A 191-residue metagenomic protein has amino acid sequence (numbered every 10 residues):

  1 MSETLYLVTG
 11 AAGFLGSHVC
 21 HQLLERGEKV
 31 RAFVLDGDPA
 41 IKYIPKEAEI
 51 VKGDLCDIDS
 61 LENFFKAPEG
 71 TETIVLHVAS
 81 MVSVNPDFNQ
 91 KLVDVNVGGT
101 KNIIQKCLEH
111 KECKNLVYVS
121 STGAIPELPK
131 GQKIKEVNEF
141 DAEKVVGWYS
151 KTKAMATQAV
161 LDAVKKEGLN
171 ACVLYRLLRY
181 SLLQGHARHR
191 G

Functional and structural regions predicted by a protein language model:
L5-R26: N-terminal Rossmann NAD(P)H-binding glycine-rich loop of SDR-like oxidoreductase domains
T9, F33, V75-A79, L116-T122 (+1 more regions): SDR active-site strand-loop-helix element
G16-S17, V97, A154: Residues forming the Rossmann-fold NAD(P)(H) cofactor-binding site
E28-G37: Conserved glycine-rich Rossmann-like NAD(P)H-binding loop of the short-chain dehydrogenase/reductase
D38-K42, A48-G98, N102, K106-H110: NAD(P)H-binding glycine-rich loop region in Rossmannoid oxidoreductase-like domains and their noncatalytic homologs
M81-V82, T122-P129, L177-Y180: Active-site segment of SDR-like NAD(P)-dependent oxidoreductases
G98-K151, C172: Conserved Rossmann-fold NAD(P)-dependent oxidoreductase catalytic core, especially the SDR/UDP-sugar
K165-G191: NAD(P)-dependent short-chain dehydrogenase/reductase
